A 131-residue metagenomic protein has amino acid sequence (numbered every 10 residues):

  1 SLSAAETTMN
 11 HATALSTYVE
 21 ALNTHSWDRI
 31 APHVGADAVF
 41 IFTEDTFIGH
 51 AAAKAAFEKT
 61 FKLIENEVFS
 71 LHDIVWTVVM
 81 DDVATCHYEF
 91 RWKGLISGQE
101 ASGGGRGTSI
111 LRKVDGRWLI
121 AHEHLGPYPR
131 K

Functional and structural regions predicted by a protein language model:
A4-A5: Boundary at the C-terminal end of the N-terminal hydrophobic targeting segment
A12-A14, W27-D82, Y88: A solvent-exposed, acidic/Ser-Thr-rich amphipathic alpha-helical stretch
S70, A101, G105: Exposed loop/turn and edge beta-strand positions of beta-sandwich/beta-sheet ligand-binding modules
H87-G94: Generic short beta-strand segments
I96-G98: Outer-membrane beta-barrel domain signature
G104-K131: Short beta-strand edge/turn micro-motifs at domain boundaries
